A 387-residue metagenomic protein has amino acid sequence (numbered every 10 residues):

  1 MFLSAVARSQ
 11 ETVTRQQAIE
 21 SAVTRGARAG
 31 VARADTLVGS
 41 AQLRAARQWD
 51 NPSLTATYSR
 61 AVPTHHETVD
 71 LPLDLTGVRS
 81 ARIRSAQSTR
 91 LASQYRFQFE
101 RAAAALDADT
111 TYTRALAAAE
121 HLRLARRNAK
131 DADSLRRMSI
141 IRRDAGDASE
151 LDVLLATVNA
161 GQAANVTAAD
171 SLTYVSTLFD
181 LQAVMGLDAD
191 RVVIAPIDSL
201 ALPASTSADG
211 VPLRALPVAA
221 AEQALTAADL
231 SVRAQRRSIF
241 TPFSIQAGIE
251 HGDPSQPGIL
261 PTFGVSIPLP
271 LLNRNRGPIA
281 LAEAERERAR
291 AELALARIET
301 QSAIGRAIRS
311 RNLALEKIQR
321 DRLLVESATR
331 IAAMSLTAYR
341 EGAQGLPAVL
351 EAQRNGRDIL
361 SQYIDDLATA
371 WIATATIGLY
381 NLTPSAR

Functional and structural regions predicted by a protein language model:
S9-S59, H65-H66, L71-L73, R79-A81 (+13 more regions): Bacterial Sec-pathway N-terminal export signals of envelope proteins
G30-A34, R47-Q48, D74-A104, L151 (+7 more regions): Sec/SRP-type N-terminal targeting helices
S53-T57, P242-Q246, T262-G264, P278: Residue-level detector of the transmembrane beta-barrel scaffold of outer-membrane proteins
T57-A61, P72, N159, S238 (+2 more regions): Outer-membrane beta-barrel pore domains and translocons
P63-E67, P257-P261: Residues that define the transmembrane beta-barrel architecture of outer-membrane proteins
E100-A102, N165-L187, V325-T383: Short segments within alpha-helical structural elements
A103-R214, A307-S310, A314, G356 (+1 more regions): Periplasmic alpha-helical coiled-coil/stalk elements that build and connect Gram-negative outer-membrane
